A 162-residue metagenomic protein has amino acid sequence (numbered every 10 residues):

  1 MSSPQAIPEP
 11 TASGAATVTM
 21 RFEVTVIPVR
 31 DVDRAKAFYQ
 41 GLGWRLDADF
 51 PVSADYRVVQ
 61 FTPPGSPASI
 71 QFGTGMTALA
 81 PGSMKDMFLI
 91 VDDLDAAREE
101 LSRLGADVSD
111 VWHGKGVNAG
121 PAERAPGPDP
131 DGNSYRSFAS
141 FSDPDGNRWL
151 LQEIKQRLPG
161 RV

Functional and structural regions predicted by a protein language model:
M1-V18, F50, V59, L89 (+1 more regions): Vicinal oxygen chelate
A16-M20, V26-S69, A96, R103: Core segments of cupin and vicinal oxygen chelate
V18-R21, L79-M84, D131-N133: Short glycine-enriched loop/turn motifs at secondary-structure junctions
F22-V24, P67-S69, D86, R136-F138 (+1 more regions): Structural motif
D31, D93, D143: Acidic di-acidic motifs
P63, F72-T74, E153: Residue-level recognition of conserved beta-strand positions in structured domain cores
T74-S102: Helix-adjacent hinge/juxtasegments
